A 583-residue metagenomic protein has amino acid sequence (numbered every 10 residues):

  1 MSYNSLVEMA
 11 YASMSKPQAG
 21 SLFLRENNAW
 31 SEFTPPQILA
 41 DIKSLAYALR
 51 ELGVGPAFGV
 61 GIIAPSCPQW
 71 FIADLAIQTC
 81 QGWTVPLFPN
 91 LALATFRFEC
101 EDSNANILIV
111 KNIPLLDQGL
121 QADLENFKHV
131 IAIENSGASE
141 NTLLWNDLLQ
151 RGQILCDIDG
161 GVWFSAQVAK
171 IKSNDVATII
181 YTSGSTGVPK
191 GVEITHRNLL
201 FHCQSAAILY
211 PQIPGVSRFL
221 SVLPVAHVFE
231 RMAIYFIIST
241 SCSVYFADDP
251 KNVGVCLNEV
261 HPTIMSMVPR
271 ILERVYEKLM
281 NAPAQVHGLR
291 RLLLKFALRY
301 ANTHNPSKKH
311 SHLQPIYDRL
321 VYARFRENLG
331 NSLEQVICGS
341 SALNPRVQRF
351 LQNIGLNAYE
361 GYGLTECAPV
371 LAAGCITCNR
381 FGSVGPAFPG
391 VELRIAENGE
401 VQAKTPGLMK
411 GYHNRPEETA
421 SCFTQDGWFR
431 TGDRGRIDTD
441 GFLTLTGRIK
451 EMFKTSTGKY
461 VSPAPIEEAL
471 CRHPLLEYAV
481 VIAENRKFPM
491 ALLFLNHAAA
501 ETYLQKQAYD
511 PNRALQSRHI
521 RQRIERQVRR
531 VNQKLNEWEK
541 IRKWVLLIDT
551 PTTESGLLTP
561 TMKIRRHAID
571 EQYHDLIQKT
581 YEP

Functional and structural regions predicted by a protein language model:
Q18, Q153-Y181, V188, Q212-R218: Conserved pre-ATP/AMP-binding loop-to-beta segment of ANL
L22-C67, F71-L75, A92-R97, L144-N146 (+1 more regions): Conserved AMP-binding/adenylate-forming core of the ANL superfamily
N27, L116-S173, L279-R324: ANL superfamily adenylate-forming
E32-P36, A177-C203: Conserved AMP-binding A3 loop
T79-R151, R523: Structural core segment of the AMP-binding/adenylate-forming
L200-R218, V225-Y322, S332: Conserved AMP-binding/adenylation subdomain of ANL enzymes
A387-A396, E400-T455, R472: Conserved ATP-binding/catalytic segment of the ANL
Y478-V480, E525-P583: Conserved C-terminal "lid"/linker of ANL adenylate-forming enzymes
